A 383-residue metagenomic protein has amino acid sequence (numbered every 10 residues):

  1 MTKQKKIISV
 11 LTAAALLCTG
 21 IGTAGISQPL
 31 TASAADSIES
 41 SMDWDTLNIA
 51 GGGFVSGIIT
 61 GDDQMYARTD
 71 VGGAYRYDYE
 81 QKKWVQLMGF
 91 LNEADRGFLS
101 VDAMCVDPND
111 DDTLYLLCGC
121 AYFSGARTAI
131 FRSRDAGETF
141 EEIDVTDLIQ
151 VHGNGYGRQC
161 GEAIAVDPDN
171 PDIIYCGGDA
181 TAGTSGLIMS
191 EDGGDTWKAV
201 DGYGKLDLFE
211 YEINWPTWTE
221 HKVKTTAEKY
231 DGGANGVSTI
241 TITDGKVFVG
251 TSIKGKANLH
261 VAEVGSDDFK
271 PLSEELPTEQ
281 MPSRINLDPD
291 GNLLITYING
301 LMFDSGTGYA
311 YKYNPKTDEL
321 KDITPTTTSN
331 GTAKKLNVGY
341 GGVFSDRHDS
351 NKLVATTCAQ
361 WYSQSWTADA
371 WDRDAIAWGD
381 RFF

Functional and structural regions predicted by a protein language model:
M1-L11: Bacterial Sec-dependent N-terminal signal peptides
L11-T12, E138: A periodicity- and composition-biased signal for non-globular, repetitive helical segments
T12-I21: Hydrophobic core
I21-G22, M281: Intrinsic disorder/low-complexity segments in short proteins, especially the signal peptide and propeptide regions
T23-S27: Juxtamembrane cytosolic interface motif at the C-terminal end of transmembrane helices
Q28-F383: Extracellular glycan-interacting surfaces
